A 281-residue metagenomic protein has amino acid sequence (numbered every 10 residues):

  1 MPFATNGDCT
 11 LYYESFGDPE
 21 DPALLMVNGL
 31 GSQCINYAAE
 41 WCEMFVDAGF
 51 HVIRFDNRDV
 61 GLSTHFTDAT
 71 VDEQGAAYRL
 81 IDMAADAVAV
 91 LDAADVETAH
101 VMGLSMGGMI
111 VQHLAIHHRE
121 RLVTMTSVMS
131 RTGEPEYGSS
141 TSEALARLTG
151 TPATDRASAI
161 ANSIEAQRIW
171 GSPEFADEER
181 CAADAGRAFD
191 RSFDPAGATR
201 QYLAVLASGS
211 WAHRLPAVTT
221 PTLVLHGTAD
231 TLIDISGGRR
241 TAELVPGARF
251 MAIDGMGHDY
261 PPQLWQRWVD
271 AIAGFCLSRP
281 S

Functional and structural regions predicted by a protein language model:
C9-A69: Conserved HGGG/HGGXW glycine-rich cap/lid loop of the alpha/beta-hydrolase fold
V60-M102: Active-site loop/oxyanion-hole signature of alpha/beta-hydrolase fold enzymes
G108-R119, M125: Short glycine-enriched nucleophile-adjacent loop and the immediately C-terminal alpha-helix near the catalytic center
I116, T124-T154: Flexible "cap/lid" loop of the alpha/beta hydrolase fold
S142-H213, R240: Alpha/beta-hydrolase
V218, V224-H226: Short beta-strand/loop motif that positions the catalytic acidic residue of the alpha/beta-hydrolase fold
A229-I233: Acidic catalytic loop of the alpha/beta-hydrolase fold
A248-S281: Catalytic active-site module of serine/aspartate enzymes centered on a nucleophile-bearing elbow/loop
